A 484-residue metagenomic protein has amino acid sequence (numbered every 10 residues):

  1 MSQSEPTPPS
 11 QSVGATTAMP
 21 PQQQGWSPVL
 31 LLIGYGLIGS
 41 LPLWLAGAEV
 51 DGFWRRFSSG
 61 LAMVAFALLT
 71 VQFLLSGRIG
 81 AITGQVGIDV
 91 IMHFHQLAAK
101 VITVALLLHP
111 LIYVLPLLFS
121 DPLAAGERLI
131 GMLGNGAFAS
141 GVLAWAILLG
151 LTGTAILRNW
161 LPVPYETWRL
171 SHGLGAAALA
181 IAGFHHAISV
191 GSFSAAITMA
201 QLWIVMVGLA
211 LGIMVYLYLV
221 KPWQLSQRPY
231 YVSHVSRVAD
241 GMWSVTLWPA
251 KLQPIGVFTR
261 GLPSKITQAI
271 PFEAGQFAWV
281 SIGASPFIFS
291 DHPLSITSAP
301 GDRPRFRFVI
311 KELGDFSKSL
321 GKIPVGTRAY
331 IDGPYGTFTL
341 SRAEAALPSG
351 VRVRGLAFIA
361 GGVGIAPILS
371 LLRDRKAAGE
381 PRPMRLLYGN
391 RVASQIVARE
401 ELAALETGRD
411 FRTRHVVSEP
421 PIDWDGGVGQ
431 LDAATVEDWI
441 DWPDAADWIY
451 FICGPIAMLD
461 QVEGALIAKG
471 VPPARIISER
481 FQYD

Functional and structural regions predicted by a protein language model:
S2-I33, L115, A177, I181-F184 (+3 more regions): Reductase modules of NAD(P)H-dependent flavoproteins
P20-V215: Membrane-embedded alpha-helical bundles of multi-pass integral membrane proteins
H95, H172, G275, G364 (+1 more regions): Short, conserved phosphate/pyrophosphate- and ester-handling motifs at nucleotide-, phospho-/glycolipid
P164, T198-V205, V215-A239: Canonical alpha-helical transmembrane segment with a positive-inside/aromatic-interface signature
Q224-D332, T339, E344-A346, V351 (+5 more regions): Ferredoxin-reductase
G355-A357, R385, I449: Structural motif
I365-A377: Histidine-anchored nucleotide/phosphate-binding helix
